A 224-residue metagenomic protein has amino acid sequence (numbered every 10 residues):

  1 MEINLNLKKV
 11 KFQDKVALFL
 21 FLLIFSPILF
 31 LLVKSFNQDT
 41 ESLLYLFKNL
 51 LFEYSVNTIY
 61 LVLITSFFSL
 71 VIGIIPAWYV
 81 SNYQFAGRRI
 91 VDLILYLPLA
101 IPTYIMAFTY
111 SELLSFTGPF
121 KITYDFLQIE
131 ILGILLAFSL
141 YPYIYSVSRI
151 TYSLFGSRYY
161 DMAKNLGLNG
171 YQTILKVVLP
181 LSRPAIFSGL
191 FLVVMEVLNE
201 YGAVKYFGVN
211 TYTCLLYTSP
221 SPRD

Functional and structural regions predicted by a protein language model:
M1-L7: Short, Lys/Arg-rich, polar N-terminal cytosolic tail immediately upstream of the first transmembrane signal-anchor
K8-Q38, K48-S153, L181-G202: Membrane-water interface segments at the C-terminal ends of transmembrane alpha-helices in multi-pass inner-membrane
Y45, D92, S157-N165, K176: Short amphipathic alpha-helical coupling elements at transmembrane boundaries
F52, I94, Y159, Y171 (+1 more regions): Amphipathic alpha-helical segments in well-structured domains
A163, Y217-D224: Conserved small/polar residues in nucleotide/adenosyl-binding loops
L166-L168, P180: Glycine/proline-centered hinge or cleavage motifs at structural transition points of membrane proteins
L198-P220: Glycine-rich helix-loop "coupling/hinge" segments at transmembrane-helix boundaries in multipass transporters
